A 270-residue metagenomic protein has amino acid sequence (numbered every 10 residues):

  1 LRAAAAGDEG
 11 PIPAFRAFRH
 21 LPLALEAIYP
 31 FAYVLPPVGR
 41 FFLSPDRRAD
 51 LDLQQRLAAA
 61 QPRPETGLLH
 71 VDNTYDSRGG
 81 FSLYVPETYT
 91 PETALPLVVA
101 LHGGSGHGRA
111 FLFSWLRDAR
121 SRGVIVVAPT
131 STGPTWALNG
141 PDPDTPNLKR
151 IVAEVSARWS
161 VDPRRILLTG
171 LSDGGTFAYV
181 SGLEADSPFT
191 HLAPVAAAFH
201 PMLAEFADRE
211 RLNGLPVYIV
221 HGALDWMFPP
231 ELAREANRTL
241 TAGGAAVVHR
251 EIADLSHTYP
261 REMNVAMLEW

Functional and structural regions predicted by a protein language model:
L1-L95, V247: A domain-start/cap signature at the N-terminus of enzymes
E87-T93, A137-S172: Gly/Ser-rich "nucleophile elbow"/oxyanion-hole loop immediately N-terminal to the catalytic nucleophile in hydrolases
Y89-A137, P201-M202, W226: Short substrate-entry loop that stabilizes the transition state in hydrolases
L95, L212-V217, G243: Short, proline-enriched alpha-helix->beta-strand connector loops that line the catalytic pocket of alpha/beta-hydrolase
L97-L101, I125-T130, R165-T169, T190-V195 (+2 more regions): Structural recognition of the beta-strand scaffold that forms the well-ordered cores of secreted hydrolase catalytic
H102-G106, S156, L171, G182-L183 (+2 more regions): Cell-envelope and extracellular/periplasmic
F111, A157, R164-N213: Primarily recognizes the serine-hydrolase "nucleophile elbow" in alpha/beta-hydrolase and SGNH/GDSL folds
V220, W226, P230-W270: C-terminal catalytic histidine-bearing segment of alpha/beta-hydrolase fold enzymes
